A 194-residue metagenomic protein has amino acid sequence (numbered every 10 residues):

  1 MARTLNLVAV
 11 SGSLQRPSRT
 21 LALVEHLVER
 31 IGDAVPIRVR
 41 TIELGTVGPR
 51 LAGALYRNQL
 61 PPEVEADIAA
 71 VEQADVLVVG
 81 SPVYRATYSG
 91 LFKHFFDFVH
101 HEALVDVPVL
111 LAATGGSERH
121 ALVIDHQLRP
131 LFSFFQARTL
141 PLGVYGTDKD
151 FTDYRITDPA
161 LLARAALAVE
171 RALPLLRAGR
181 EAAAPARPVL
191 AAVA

Functional and structural regions predicted by a protein language model:
M1-D97, A163, E170-L173, A182-A194: N-terminal beta1-alpha1-beta2 submodule of the flavodoxin-like/Rossmannoid cofactor-binding fold
R3-A9, P108, Y145-D153: A short small-residue
T20-L21, S89-K93, A121-D125, R155-D158: Conserved strand-to-helix beginnings and helix N-cap segments that scaffold or border functional pockets
R40-L51, F134-T152: Mobile beta-alpha loop/short-helix "lid" or hinge segments that flank ligand
H101-V105: Short, conserved loop/helix-junction motifs that constitute active-site signature segments in enzyme catalytic cores
V109-T147, A160-R164: Short, glycine-/small-residue-rich phosphate/pyrophosphate-handling segment
T152-Y154, L167, R171: Polytopic transmembrane helical bundles with strong interfacial aromatic enrichment
